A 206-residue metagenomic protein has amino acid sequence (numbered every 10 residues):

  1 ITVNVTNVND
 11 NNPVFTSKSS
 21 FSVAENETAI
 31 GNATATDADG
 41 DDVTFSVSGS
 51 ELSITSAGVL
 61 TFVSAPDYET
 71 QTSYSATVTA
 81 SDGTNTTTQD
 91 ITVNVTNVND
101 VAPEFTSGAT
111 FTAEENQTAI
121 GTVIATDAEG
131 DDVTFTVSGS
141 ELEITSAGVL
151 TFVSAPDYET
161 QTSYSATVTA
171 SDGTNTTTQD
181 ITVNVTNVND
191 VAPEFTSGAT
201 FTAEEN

Functional and structural regions predicted by a protein language model:
I1-V14, K18-V101, T110-T118, V123-V191 (+1 more regions): Acidic, turn/loop-rich segments in luminal/extracellular domains of secretory-pathway and cell-surface proteins
